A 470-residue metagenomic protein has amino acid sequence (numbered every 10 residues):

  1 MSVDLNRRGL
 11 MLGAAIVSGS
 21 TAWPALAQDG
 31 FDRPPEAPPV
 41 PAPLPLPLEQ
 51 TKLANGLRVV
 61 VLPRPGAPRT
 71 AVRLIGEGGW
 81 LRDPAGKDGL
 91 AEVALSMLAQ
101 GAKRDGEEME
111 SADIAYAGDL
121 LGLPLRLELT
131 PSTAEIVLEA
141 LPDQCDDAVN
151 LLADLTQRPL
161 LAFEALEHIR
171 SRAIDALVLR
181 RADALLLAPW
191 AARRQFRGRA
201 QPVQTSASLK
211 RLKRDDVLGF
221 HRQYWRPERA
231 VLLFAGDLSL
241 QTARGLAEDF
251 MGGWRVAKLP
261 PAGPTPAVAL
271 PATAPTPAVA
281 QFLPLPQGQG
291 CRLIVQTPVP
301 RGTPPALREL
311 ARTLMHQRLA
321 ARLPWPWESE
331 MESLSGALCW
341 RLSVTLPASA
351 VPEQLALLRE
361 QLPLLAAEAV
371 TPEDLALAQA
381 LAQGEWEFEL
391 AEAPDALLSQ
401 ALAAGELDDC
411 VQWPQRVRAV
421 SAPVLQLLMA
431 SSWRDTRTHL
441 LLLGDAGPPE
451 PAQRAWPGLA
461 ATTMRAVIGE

Functional and structural regions predicted by a protein language model:
S2-V3, G9-A27: N-terminal export signals
L10, A27-P41, V231-D237, Q379-E470: C-terminal regions of mature proteins
D29-F31, D113-F220, Q241, A356-E360 (+1 more regions): Acidic/histidine-enriched segments that form metal/cofactor-coordinating and catalytic pocket/exosite environments
G30-E36, P202, R226-P227, V231-V299 (+1 more regions): An aromatic/glycine/proline-enriched structural segment found at the starts of mature extracellular/organellar domains
P35-P68: N- or domain-start disorder-to-order transition segments that initiate the globular core
L46-L48, A54, A67-A71, G86-L90 (+6 more regions): Extracytoplasmic
A71-L138, R199-Q201, T313-L334: M16/MPP (pitrilysin/insulinase) zinc-metallopeptidase core fold and M16-derived inactive scaffolds
S171-P189, A269-G290, A321, E368-R418: Short acidic/His-enriched helical or mixed secondary-structure segments at domain edges of catalytic enzymes and some
